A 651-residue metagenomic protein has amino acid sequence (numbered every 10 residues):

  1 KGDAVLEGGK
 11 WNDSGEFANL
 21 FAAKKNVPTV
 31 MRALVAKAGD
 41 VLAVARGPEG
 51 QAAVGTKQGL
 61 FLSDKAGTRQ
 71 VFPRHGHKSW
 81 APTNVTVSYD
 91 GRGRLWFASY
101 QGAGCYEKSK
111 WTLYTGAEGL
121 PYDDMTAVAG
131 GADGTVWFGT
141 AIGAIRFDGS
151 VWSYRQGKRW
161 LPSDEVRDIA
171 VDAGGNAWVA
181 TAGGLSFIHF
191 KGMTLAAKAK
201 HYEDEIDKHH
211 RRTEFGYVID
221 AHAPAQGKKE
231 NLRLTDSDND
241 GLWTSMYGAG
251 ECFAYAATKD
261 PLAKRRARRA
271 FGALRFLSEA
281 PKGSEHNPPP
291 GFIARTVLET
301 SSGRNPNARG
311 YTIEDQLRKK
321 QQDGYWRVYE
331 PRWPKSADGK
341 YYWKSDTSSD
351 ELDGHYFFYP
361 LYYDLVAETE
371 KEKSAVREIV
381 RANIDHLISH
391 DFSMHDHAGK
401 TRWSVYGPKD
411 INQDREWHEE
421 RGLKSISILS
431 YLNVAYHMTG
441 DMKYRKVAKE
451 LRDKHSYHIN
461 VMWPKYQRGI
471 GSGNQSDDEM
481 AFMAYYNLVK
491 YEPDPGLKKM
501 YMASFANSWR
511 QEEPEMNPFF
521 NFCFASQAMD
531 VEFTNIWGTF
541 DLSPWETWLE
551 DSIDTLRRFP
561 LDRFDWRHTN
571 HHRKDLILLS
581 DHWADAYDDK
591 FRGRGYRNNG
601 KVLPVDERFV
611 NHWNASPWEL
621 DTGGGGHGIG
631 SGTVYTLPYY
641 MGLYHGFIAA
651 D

Functional and structural regions predicted by a protein language model:
G2-A4, A18, K57-F61, Y100-G104 (+2 more regions): Loop/turn residues immediately N-terminal
E7-G9, D64-G67, Y106-K110, F147-V151 (+1 more regions): Short loop/turn segments that connect beta-strands within beta-propeller blades
G15-P48, F72-R92, T115-D133, Q156-A173: Short coil-to-beta transitions that initiate beta-strands within beta-rich domains
Q51-A53, R94-F97, T135-F138, N176-V179: Conserved beta-propeller blade signature
R167-M193: Blade-level signature of beta-propeller repeat domains, shared across WD40, Kelch, NHL, RCC1 and BNR/Asp-box propellers
Y202-D236, L365, R381-D651: Catalytic domains of carbohydrate-active enzymes that cleave complex glycans
A221-P224, R265-E420: Extended ligand-binding groove/face enriched in aromatic
D240-A254: Conserved beta-strand->loop/alpha-helix structural units within folded catalytic cores of enzymes with alpha/beta
